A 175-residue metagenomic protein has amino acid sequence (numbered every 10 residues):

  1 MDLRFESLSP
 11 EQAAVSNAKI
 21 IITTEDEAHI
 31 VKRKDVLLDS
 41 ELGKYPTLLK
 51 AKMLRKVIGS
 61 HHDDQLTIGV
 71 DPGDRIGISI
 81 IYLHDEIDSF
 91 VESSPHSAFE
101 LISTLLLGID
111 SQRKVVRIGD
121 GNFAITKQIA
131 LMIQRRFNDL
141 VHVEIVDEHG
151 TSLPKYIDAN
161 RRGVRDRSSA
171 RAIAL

Functional and structural regions predicted by a protein language model:
M1-S7, A14-K44, K52-T67, D74-L175: Phosphate- and other anionic-substrate recognition elements at nucleic-acid/protein interfaces
T47: Nucleotide/phosphate-binding site architecture used for ATP/NTP-dependent chemistry
